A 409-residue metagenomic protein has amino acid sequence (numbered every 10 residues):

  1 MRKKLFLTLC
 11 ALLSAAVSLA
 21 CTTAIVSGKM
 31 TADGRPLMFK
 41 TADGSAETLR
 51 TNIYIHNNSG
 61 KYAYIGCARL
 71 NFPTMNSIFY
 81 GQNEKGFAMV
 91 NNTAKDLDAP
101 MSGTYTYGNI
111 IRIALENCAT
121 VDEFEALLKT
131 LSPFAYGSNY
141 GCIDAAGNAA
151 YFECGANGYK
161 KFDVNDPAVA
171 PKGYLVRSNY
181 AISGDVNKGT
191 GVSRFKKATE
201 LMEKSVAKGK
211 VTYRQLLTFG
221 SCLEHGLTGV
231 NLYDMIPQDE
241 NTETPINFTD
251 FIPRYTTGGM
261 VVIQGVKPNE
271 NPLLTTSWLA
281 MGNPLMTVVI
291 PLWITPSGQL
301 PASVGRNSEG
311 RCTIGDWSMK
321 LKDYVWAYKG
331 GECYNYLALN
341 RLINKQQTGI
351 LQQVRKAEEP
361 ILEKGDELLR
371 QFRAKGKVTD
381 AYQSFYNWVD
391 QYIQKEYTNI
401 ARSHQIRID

Functional and structural regions predicted by a protein language model:
M1-K4: Positively charged n-region of N-terminal signal peptides that target proteins for export
T8, S18-L19: Cleavable N-terminal signal peptides
A11-L12: Short, linear, compositionally biased motifs with a strong N-terminal bias
T22-G81, F87-E116, D144-D409: C-terminal, well-structured catalytic/ligand-binding subdomain of enzymes
Y80-Q82, S132-P133: Short, charge-rich binding segments
Y107-S138: Intrinsically disordered, low-complexity linker/loop segments enriched in Gly/Pro and charged/polar residues
Y140-C142: Active-site-adjacent helix/loop patches that line small-molecule binding or acyl-intermediate pockets
